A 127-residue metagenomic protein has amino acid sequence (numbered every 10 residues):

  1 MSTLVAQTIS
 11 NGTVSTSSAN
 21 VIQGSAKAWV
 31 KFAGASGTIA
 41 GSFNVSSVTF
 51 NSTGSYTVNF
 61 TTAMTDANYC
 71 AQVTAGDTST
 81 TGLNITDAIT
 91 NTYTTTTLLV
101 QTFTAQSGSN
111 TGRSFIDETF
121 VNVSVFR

Functional and structural regions predicted by a protein language model:
S2-D66, T104-Q106, G112-R127: Extracellular receptor-binding modules and their adjoining Ser/Thr/Gly/Asp/Asn-rich linkers
N68-G76: Change to "...patches in solvent-exposed regions of secreted, membrane-anchored, or virion-exposed structural
G76-R127: Extracellular jelly-roll beta-sandwich "head" domains, especially the C-terminal globular C1q domain
